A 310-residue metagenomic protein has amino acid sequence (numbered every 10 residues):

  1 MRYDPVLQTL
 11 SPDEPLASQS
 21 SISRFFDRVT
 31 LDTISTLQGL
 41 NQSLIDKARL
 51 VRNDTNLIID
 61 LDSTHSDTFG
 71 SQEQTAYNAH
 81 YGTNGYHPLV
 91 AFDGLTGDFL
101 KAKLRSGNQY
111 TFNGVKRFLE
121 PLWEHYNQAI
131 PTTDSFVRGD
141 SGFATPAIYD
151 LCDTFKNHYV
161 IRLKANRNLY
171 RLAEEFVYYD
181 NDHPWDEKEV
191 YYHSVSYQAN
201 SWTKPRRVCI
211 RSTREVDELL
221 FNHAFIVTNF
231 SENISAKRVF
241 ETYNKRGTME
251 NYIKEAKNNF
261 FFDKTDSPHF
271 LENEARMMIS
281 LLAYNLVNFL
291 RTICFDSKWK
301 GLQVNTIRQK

Functional and structural regions predicted by a protein language model:
M1, S18, I22, T55-S66 (+6 more regions): Short, conserved catalytic/metal-binding motifs centered on acidic residues
M1-P12: DNA-recognition alpha helix
S21-V90: Active-site-proximal, Lys/Arg-enriched surface segment that forms a nucleic-acid-binding/basic interface patch
H65, A236-A275, I279, A283-L290: Short amphipathic alpha-helical "interface-anchor" segments enriched in bulky aromatics
A79-I130, A224: Electropositive, glycine- and tryptophan-enriched low-complexity nucleic-acid-binding patches
F112-N168: Domain-level cores of phosphate- or acyl-group-handling catalytic modules
H158-N258: An anionic, glycine-rich sequence signature occurring as long contiguous blocks
L286-K310: A short, flexible helix-boundary coil/loop motif
